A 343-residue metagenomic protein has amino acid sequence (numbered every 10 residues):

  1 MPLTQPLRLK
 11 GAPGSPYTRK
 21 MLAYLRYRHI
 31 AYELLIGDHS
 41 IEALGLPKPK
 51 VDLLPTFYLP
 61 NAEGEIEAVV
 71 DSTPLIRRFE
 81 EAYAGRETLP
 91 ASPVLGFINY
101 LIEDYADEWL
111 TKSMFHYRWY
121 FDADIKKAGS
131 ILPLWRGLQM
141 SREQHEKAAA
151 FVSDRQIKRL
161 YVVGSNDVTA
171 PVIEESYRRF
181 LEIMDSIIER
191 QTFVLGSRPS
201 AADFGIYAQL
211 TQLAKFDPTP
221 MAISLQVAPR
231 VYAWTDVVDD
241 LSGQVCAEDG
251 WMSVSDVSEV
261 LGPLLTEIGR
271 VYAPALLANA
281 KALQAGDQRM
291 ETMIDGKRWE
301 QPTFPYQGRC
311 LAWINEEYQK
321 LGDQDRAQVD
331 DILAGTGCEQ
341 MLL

Functional and structural regions predicted by a protein language model:
M1-E143, V194, A214-K215, E267-L343: GST-like domain detector, emphasizing the conserved glutathione-binding G-site in the N-terminal thioredoxin-like
Y17, M21, I173-F180, M184-I187 (+4 more regions): Alpha-helical packing segments of well-folded alpha/beta enzyme cores
D71, V172, S176, R230: Soluble or luminal CAZymes and related metallo-dependent hydrolases
D107, L181-D185, D239: Structural signal for well-ordered, non-membrane alpha-helices
Y120, D124-E174: Divalent-metal (Mg2+/Mn2+/Ca2+)-assisted nucleotide/phosphate chemistry catalytic cores
L160-G196: Short N-terminal edge-element motif at the start of the domain
V194-A214: GST superfamily/GST-like fold recognition
Y207-R298: Active-site/pore-lining binding-face segments in mid-to-C-terminal subdomains
